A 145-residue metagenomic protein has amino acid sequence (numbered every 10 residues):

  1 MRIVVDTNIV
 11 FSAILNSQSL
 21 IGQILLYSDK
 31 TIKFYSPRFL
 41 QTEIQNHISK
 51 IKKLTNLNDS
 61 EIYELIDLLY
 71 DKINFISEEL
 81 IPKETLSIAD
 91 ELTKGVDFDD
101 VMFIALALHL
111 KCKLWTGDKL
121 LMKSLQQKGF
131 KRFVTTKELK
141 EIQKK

Functional and structural regions predicted by a protein language model:
M1-S36: Short, well-structured N-terminal submotif of metal-dependent ribonuclease cores
I9-V10, L40, F103, L120-L121: Alpha-helix capping/helix-boundary segments
N16-S17, L57-D59, D97: Short gly/ser/thr-rich secondary-structure transition/capping motifs
S17, H47, Q127-K128: Residue-level signal for well-ordered alpha-helical positions
G22-L25, Y63-I66, F103-I104, M122: Short amphipathic alpha-helical segments and helix-helix/interface helices
S28-K30, Y35-S87: PIN-domain endoribonuclease scaffold, especially VapC-family toxins
S36-P37, L108-H109, K113, G117-K145: Acidic, PIN/NYN-like endoribonuclease modules and their adjacent C-terminal/linker elements
F75-K119: Active-site neighborhoods of divalent-metal-dependent phosphate/nucleic-acid chemistry enzymes
